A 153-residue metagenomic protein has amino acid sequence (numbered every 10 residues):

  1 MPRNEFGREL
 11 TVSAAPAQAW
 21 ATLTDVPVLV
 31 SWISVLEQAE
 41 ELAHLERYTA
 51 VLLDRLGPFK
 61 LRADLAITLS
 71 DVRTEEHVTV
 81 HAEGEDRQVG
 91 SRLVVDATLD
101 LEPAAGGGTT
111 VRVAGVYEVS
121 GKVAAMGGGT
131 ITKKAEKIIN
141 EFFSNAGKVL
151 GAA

Functional and structural regions predicted by a protein language model:
M1-T49, R55, A152-A153: Hydrophobic ligand-binding cavity/cleft-lining segments
P2, L42, G57-L61, V89-L93 (+1 more regions): A generic structural micro-feature
R8-L10, D64-D71, V94-P103: Hydrophobic/aromatic beta-strand elements that line small-molecule binding cavities or substrate pockets in beta-rich
A15, H44, T74-E75, A104-G107: Short strand-connecting beta-turns/loops that link adjacent beta-strands
A19, L29, L69, V113 (+1 more regions): Hydrophobic pocket/interface hotspot
E41-E85: Glycine-rich portal/gate segments that line the openings of hydrophobic small-molecule binding cavities
T79-K134: Beta-strand/loop substructures that line and gate deep hydrophobic ligand-binding cavities in soluble
S144-A153: Short, highly charged C-terminal tails/helix-capping segments
